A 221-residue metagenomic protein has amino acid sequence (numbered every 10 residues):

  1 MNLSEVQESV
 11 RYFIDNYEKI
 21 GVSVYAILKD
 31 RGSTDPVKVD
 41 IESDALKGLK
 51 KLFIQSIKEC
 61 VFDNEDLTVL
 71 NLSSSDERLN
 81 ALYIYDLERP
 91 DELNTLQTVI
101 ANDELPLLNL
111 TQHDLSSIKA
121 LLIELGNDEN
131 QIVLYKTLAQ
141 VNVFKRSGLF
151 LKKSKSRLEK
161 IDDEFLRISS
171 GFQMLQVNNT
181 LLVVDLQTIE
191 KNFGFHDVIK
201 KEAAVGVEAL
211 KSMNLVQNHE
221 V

Functional and structural regions predicted by a protein language model:
N2-F53: Charged, amphipathic alpha-helical stretches
G32-M213: Acidic, low-complexity, intrinsically disordered interaction modules
H219-V221: Short, intrinsically disordered, charge-balanced linker/junction segments flanking boundaries in proteins
